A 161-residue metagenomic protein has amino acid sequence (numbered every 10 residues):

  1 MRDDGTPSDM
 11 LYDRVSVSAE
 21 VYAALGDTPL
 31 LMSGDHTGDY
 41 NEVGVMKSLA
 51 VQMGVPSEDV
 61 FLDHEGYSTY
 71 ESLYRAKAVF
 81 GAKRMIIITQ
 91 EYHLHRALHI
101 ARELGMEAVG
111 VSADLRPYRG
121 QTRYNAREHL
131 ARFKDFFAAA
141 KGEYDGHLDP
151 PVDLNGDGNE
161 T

Functional and structural regions predicted by a protein language model:
M1-A126: A structural signal for short, hydrophobic/glycine-enriched beta-strand patches
T37-N41, V109, A131-A138, L154-N159: A general structural signal for short secondary-structure boundary/capping elements
N125-H147: A transmembrane-helix-recognition feature enriched in membrane-embedded lipid enzymes and envelope glyco-/phospholipid
E143-T161: Short linear elements at protein peripheries
